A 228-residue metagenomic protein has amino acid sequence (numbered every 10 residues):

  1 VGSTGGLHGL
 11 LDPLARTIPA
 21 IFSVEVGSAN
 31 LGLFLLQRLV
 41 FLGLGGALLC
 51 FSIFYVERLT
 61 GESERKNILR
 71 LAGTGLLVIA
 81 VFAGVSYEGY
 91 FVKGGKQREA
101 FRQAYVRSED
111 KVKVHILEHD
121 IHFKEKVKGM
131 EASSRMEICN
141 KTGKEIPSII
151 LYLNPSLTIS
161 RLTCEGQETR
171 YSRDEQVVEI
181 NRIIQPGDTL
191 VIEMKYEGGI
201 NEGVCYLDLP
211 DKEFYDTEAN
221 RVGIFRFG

Functional and structural regions predicted by a protein language model:
V1-G228: Acidic/His-enriched low-complexity segments
